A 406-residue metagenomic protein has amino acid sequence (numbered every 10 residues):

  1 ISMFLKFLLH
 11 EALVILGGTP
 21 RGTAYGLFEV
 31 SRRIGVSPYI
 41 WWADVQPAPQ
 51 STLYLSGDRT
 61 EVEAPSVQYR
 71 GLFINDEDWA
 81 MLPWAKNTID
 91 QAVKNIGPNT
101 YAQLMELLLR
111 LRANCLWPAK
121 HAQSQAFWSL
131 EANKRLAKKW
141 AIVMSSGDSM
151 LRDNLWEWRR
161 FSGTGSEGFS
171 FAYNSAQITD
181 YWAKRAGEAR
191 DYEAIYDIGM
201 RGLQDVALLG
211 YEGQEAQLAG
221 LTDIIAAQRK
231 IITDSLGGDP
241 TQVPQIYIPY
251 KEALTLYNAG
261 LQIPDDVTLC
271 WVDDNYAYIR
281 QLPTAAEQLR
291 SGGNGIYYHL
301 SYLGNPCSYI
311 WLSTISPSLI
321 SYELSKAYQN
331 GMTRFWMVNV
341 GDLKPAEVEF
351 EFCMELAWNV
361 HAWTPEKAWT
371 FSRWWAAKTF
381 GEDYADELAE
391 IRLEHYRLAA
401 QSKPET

Functional and structural regions predicted by a protein language model:
I1-A64: Contiguous, structured surface segment used for ligand recognition
T19, L72, R112, L269 (+3 more regions): Conserved, mostly hydrophobic/aromatic
S37-V93, N99-A119, G292-G295: An acidic-aromatic substrate-binding cleft motif
Q46-A48, T52-L55, W128, K134-K139 (+2 more regions): Gly/Pro-rich turn-and-neighbor structural signature
P49-Q50, S372-T406: C-terminal non-catalytic alpha-helical accessory regions
V93-A122, A132, L136-G147, D191 (+1 more regions): Catalytic domains of carbohydrate-active enzymes, especially glycoside hydrolases
F127-G165, F169, I178-W182, S321-Q329 (+1 more regions): Catalytic or ion-translocation cores adjacent to nucleophile or general acid/base/metal-coordination motifs in diverse
W156, Q204-G210, S291-P317: Active-site clefts of carbohydrate-active enzymes
